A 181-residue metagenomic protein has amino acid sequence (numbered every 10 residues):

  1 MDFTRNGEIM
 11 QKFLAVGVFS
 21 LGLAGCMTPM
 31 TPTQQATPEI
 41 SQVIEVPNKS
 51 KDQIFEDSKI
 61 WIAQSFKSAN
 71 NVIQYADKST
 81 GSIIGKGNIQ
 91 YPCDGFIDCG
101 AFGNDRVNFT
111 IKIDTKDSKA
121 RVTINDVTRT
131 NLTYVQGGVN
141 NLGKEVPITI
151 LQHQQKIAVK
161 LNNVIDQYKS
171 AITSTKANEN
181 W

Functional and structural regions predicted by a protein language model:
M1-C26: Sec-dependent bacterial lipoprotein signal peptides
M27-W181: Ser/Thr-rich, low-complexity intrinsically disordered terminal regions
